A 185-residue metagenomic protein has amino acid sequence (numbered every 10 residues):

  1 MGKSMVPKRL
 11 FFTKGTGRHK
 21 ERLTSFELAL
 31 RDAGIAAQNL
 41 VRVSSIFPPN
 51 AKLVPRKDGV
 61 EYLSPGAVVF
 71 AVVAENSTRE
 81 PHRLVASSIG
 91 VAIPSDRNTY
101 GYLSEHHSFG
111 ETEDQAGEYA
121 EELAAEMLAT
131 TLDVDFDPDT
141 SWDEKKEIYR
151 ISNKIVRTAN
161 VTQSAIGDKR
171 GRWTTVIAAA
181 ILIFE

Functional and structural regions predicted by a protein language model:
M1-E185: Helix-coil modules at protein/domain termini and other flexible surface or pore-lining loops, especially C-terminal
